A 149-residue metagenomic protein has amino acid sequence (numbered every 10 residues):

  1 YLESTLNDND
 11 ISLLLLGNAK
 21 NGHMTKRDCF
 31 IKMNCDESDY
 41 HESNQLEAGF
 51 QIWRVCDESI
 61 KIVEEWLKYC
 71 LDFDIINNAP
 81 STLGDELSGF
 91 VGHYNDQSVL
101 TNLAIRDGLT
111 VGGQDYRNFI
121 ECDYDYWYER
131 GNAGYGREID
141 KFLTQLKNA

Functional and structural regions predicted by a protein language model:
Y1-A149: Glycosyltransferase catalytic domains, chiefly GT-A lineage
